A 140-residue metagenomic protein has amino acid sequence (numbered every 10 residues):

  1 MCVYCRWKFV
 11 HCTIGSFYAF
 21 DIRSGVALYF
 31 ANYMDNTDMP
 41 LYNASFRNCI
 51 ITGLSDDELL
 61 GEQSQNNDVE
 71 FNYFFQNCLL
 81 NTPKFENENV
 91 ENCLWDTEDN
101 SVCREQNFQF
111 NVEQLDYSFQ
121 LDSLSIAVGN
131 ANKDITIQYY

Functional and structural regions predicted by a protein language model:
M1-L124: Predominantly extracellular beta-rich ligand-binding scaffolds that present long acidic/polar faces for carbohydrate
D116-Y140: Active-site and glycan-interaction determinants of carbohydrate-active enzymes
